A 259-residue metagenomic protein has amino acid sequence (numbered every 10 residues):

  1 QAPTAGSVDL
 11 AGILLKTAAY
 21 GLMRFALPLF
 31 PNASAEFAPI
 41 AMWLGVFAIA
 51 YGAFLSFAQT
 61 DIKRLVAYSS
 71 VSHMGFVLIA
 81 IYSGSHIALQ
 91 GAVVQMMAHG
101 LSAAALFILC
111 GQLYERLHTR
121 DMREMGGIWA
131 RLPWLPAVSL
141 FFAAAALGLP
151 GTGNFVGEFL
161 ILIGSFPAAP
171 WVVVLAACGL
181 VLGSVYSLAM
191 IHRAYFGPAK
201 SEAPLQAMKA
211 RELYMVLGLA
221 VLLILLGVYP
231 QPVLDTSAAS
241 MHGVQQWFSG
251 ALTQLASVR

Functional and structural regions predicted by a protein language model:
Q1-M190: Hydrophobic transmembrane alpha-helices and their helix-loop junctions in integral membrane proteins
A2, L132-W134, S187-R259: Cytoplasmic/organellar membrane-interface segments at the starts of transmembrane helices in multi-pass inner-membrane
